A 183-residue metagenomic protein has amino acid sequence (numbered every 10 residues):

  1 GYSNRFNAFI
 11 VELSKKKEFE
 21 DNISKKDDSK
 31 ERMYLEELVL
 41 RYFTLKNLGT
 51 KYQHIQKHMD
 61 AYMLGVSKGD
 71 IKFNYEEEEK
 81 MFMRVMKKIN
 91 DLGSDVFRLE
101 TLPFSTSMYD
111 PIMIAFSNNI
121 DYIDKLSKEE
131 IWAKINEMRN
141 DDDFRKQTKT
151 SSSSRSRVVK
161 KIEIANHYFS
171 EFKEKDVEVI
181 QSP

Functional and structural regions predicted by a protein language model:
G1-K149, K161, H167: Solvent-exposed functional surfaces
D143-P183: C-terminal amphipathic "assembly/sorting" segment characterized by alternating charged and hydrophobic residues
